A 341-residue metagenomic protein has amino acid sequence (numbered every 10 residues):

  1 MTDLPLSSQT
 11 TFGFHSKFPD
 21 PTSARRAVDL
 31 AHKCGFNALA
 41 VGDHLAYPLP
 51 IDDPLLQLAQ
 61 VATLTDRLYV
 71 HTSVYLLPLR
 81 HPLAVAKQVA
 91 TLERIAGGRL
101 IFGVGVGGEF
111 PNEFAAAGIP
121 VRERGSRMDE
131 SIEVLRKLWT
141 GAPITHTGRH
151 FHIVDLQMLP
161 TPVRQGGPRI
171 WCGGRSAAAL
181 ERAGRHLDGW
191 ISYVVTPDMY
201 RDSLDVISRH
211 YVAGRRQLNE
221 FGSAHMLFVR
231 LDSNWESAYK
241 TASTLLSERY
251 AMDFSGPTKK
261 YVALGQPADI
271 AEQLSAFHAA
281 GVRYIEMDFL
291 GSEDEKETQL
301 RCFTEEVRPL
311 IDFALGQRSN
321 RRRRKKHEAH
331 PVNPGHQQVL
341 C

Functional and structural regions predicted by a protein language model:
M1-L64, Y69, G166-P168, L290-E293 (+2 more regions): N-terminal beta1-alpha1-beta2 module of alpha/beta enzyme domains
S7-P19, L79-T145, Y193-V194, D198-D205: Flexible, glycine-rich active-site loops centered on histidine and acidic residues that chelate a metal or position
T10-S16, L39-V41, V70-T72, L100-V104 (+4 more regions): Hydrophobic faces of well-ordered beta-strands that scaffold small-molecule active sites in alpha/beta enzyme cores
T11-T22, Y75-P82, Q165-R175, V229 (+1 more regions): Active-site mouth loops of central-metabolism enzymes
D20-A31, Q88, G173-R182, Q266-A276: Short, acidic/polar
A31, V61, L92, L135 (+5 more regions): Conserved, mostly hydrophobic/aromatic
D52-T72, R127-V134, R301-S319: Alpha-helix-loop-beta-strand connector modules within alpha/beta enzyme cores
P120, S131-L135, P197-S208, D294-G316: C-terminal helical cap(s) of enzyme catalytic domains, especially alpha/beta-barrels
